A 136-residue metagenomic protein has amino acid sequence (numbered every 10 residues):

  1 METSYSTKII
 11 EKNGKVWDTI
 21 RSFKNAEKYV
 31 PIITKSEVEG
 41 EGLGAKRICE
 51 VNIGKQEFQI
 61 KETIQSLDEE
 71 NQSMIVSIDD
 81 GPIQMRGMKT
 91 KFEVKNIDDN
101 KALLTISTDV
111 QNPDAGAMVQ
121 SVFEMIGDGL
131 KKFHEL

Functional and structural regions predicted by a protein language model:
M1-G40: Hydrophobic ligand-binding cavity/cleft-lining segments
Y5-T7, I60-S66, K89-N96: Hydrophobic/aromatic beta-strand elements that line small-molecule binding cavities or substrate pockets in beta-rich
K12, E41-L43, E69-E70, I97-K101: Short strand-connecting beta-turns/loops that link adjacent beta-strands
K15-I20, A26, R47, I64 (+3 more regions): Hydrophobic pocket/interface hotspot
D18-K28, E69, E124, D128 (+1 more regions): Short, intrinsically disordered, mixed-charge
E37-P82, V110, F133-L136: Glycine-rich portal/gate segments that line the openings of hydrophobic small-molecule binding cavities
I78-D128, K132, L136: Beta-strand/loop substructures that line and gate deep hydrophobic ligand-binding cavities in soluble
